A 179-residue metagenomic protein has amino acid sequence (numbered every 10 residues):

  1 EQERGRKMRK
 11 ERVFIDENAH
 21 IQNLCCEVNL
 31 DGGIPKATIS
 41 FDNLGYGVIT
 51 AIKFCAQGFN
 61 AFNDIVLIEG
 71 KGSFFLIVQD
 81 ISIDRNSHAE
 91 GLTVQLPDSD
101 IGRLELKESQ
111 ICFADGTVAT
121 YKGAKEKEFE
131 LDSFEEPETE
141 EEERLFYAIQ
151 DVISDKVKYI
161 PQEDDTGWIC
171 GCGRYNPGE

Functional and structural regions predicted by a protein language model:
Q2-S40, L44-V48, K127-D155, P161-D165: Low-complexity, acidic Ser/Thr/Pro/Gly-rich terminal tails and inter-domain linkers that flank the onset of structured
Q22-C26, T38-F41, F75-Q79, G91-V94 (+1 more regions): Short structured motifs
A37-I39, I52-F54, E90-L92, L104-S109: Hydrophobic residues positioned within well-ordered beta-strands of beta-sheet architectures
L44-I65, S109: Short acidic, flexible loop segments centered on an aromatic residue
F62-G102: Intrinsically disordered, low-complexity Pro/Gly/Ser/Thr-rich segments with frequent PxxP/GP/PP motifs and embedded
D64-I68, D115-E126: Beta-sandwich strand segments
P97-D115: Short, surface-exposed ligand- or partner-binding patches at beta-edge/loop junctions that are enriched in aromatics
K158-E179: Cys/His-rich metal-coordination motifs, chiefly Zn-binding "fingers/knuckles"
